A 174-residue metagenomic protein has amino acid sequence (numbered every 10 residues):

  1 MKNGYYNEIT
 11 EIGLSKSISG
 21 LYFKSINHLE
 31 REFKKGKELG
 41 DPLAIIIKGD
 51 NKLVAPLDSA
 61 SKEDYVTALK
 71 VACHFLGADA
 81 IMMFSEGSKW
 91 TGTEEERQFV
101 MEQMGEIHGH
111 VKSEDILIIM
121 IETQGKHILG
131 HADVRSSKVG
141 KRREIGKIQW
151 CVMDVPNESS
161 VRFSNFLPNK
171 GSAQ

Functional and structural regions predicted by a protein language model:
M1-A72: N-terminal domain-onset segments
F75-Q174: Low-complexity intrinsically disordered segments
